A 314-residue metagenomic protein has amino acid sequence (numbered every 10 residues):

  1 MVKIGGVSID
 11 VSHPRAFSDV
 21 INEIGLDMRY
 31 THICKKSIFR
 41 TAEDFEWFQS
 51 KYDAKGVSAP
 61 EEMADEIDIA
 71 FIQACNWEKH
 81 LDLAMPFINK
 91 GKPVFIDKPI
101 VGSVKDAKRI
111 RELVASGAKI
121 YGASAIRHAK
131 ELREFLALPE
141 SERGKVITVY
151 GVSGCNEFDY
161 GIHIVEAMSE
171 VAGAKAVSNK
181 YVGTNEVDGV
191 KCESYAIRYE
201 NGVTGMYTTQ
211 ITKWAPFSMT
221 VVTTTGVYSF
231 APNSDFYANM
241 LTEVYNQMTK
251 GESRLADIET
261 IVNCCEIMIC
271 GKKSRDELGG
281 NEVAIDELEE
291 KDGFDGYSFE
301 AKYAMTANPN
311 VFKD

Functional and structural regions predicted by a protein language model:
M1-K51, I126, S141, A256: N-terminal Rossmann-like dinucleotide-binding module
I9-S12, E23-M28, C34-E43, P60 (+5 more regions): Secretory/organelle targeting and membrane-embedding segments
W47-K51, E62, E66-A74, K250-D314: C-terminal helix-rich "cap/oligomerization" subdomain common to oxidoreductases
K51-R111: Beta-loop-alpha module in the N-terminal Rossmann-like domain of NAD(P)-dependent dehydrogenases, especially those
F95, I100-Y160: A contiguous active-site-proximal alpha/beta segment in oxidoreductase catalytic domains
I147-W214, E259-N263: Rossmann-like dinucleotide-binding domain that binds NAD(P)(H)
D188-Q247: C-terminal substrate-binding/catalytic lobe of Rossmann-fold NAD(P)-dependent oxidoreductases
